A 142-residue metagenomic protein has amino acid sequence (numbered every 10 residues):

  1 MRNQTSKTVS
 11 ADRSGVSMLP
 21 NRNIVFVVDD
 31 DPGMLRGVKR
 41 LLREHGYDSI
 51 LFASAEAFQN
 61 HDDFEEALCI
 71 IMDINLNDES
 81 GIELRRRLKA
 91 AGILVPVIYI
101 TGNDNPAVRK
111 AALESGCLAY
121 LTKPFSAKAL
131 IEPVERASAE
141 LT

Functional and structural regions predicted by a protein language model:
P32-I50: Two-component/phosphorelay signaling modules centered on CheY-like receiver
L35, N77, N105: The feature encodes the CheY-like receiver
L51-C69: Acidic, metal-coordinating helix/loop segments flanking the phosphotransfer/catalytic sites of two-component signaling
A53-S54, S80-E83: Acidic catalytic/metal-coordinating carboxylates
I82-V95: Short amphipathic alpha-helix used as the core "switch/output" element in two-component signaling
E83, D104-A119: Alpha4 helix (beta4-alpha4-beta5 surface) of REC/receiver domains from two-component response regulators
A107, F125-E135: C-terminal output helix
